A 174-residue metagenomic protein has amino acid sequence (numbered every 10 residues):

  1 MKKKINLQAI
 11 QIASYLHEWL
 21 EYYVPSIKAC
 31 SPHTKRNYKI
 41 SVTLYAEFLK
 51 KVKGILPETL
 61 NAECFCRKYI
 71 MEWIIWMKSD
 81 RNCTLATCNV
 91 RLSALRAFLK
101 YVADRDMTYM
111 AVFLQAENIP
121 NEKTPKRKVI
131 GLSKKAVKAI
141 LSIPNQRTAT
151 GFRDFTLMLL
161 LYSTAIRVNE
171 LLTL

Functional and structural regions predicted by a protein language model:
M1-L174: Conserved catalytic core of the tyrosine transesterase superfamily
